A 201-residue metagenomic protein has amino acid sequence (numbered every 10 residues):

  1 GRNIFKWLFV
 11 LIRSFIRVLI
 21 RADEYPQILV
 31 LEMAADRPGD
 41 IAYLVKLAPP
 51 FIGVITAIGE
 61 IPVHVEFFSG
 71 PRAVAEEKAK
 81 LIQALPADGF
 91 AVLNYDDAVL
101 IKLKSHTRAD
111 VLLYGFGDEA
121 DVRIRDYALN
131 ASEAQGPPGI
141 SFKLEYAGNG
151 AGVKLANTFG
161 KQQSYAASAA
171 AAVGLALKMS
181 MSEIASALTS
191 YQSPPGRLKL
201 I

Functional and structural regions predicted by a protein language model:
G1-Y25: Alpha-helical membrane-targeting segments
F9-R13, P38, P71-A75, A79: Short, well-ordered alpha-helical scaffold segments within catalytic/effector domains
I12-I16, D36-L47: Switch II of P-loop NTPase G domains
V18-I20, L29, L100-I101: Hydrophobic transmembrane signal anchors and adjacent membrane-proximal interface regions, especially in viral
Y25-P26, V45-I201: Acidic, Mg2+-coordinating active-site environments of NTP-dependent enzymes
Q27-P38: Switch II (G3) loop of P-loop NTPases
